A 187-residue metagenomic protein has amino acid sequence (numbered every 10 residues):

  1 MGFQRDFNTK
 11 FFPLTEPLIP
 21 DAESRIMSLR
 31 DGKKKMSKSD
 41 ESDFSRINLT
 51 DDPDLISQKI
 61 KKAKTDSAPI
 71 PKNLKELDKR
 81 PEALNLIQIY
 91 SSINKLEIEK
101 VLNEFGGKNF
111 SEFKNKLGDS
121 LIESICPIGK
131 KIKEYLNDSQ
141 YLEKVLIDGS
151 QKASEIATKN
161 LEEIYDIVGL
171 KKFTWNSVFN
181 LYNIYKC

Functional and structural regions predicted by a protein language model:
M1-C187: Conserved nucleotide- and phosphate/pyrophosphate-binding catalytic cores in adenylate/nucleotidyl-handling enzymes
